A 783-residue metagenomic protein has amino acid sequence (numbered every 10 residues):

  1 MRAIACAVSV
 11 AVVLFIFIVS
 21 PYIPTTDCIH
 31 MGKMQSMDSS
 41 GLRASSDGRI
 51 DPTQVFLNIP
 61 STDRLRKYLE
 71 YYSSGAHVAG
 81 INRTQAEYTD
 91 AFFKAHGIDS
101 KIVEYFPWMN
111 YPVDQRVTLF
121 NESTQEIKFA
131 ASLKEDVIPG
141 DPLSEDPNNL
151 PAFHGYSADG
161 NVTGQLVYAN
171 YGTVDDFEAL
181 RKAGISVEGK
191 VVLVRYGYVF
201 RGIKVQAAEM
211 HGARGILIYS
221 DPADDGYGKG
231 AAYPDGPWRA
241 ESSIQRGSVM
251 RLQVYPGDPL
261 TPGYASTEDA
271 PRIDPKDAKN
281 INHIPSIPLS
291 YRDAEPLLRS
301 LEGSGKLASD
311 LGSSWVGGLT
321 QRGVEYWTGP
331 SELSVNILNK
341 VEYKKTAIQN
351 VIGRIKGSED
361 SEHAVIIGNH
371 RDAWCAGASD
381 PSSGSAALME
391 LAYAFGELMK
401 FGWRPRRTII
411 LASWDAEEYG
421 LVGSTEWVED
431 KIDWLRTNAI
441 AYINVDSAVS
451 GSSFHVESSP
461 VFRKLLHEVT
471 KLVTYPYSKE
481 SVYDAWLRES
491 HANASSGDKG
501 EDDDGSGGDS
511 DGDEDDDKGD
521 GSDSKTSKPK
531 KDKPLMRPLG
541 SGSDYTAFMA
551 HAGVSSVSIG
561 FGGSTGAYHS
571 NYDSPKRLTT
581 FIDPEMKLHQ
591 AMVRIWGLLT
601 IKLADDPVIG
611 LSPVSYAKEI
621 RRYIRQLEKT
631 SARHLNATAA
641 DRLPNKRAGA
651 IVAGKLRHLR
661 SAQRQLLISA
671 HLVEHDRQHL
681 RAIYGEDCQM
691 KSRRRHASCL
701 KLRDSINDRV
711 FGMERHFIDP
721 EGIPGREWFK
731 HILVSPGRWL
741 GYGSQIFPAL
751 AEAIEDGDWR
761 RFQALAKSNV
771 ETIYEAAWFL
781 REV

Functional and structural regions predicted by a protein language model:
G32-V55, K67-E188, P222, P237-P256: Noncatalytic luminal/extracellular "stalk/propeptide" segments of secretory-pathway proteins
D51-I59, S73-N82, A152-S157, V191-Y198 (+10 more regions): Second-shell loop/turn segments in exported
Y68-Y71, I102, L166-Y168, V191-R195 (+10 more regions): Structural recognition of the beta-strand scaffold that forms the well-ordered cores of secreted hydrolase catalytic
P139-A278, P285, A376, D380 (+2 more regions): Extracellular/luminal Protease-associated
N148-A179, P256-A378, Y393, E397-F401 (+4 more regions): Soluble metallo-hydrolase cores and metallopeptidase-like ectodomains found primarily in the secretory/periplasmic
Q245-G305, D360, A416-S574, T579 (+4 more regions): Metal-dependent peptidase/peptidase-like ectodomains
V351, I367-L421, E426, W596: Alpha-helical metal-binding/catalytic segments enriched in His/Glu/Asp
C699, R703-V783: C-terminal amphipathic alpha-helical interaction region
